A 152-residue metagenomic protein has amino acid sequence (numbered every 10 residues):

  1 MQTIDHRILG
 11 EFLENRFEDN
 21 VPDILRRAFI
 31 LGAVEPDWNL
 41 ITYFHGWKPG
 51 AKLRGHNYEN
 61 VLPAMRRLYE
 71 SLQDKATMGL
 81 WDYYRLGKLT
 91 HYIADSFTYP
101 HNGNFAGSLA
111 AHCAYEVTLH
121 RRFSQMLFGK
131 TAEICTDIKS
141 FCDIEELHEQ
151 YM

Functional and structural regions predicted by a protein language model:
M1-M152: N-terminal membrane-targeting hydrophobic helices
